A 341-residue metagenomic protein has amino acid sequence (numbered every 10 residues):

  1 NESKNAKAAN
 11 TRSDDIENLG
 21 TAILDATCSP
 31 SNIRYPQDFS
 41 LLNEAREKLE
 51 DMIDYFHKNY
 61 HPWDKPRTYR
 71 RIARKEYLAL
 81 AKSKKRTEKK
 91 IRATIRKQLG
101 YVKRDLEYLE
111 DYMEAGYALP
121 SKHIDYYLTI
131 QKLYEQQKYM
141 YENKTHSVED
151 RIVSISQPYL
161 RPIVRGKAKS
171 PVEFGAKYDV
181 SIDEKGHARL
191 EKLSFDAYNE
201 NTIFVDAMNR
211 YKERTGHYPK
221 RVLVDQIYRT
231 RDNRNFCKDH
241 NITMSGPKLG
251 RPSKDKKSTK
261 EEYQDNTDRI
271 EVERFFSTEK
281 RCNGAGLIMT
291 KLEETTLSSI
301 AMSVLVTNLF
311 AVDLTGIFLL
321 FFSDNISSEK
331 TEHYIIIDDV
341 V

Functional and structural regions predicted by a protein language model:
N1-K220, Q226, F236: Polybasic low-complexity intrinsically disordered regions
R34-M52, N241, G284-M302: Compositionally biased, low-complexity linear motifs
M52-Y55, D183, R210, R214 (+5 more regions): Generic, well-ordered alpha-helical scaffold segments in large soluble proteins
H123-L128, Y134-Y141, E262-V341: Basic, amphipathic alpha-helical segments enriched in Lys/Arg and hydrophobic/aromatic residues
L223-R231, R251: Acidic, metal-coordinating catalytic cores used for nucleic-acid/nucleotide bond scission and strand-transfer chemistry
R231-D239: Short glycine/threonine-rich loop-to-helix capping motif typified by GTGT followed within a few residues by an Asp-Pro
H240-K248: Short hydrophobic/aromatic-enriched beta-strand-loop microsegments
S253-K260: Short, charged, surface-exposed secondary-structure boundary motifs
